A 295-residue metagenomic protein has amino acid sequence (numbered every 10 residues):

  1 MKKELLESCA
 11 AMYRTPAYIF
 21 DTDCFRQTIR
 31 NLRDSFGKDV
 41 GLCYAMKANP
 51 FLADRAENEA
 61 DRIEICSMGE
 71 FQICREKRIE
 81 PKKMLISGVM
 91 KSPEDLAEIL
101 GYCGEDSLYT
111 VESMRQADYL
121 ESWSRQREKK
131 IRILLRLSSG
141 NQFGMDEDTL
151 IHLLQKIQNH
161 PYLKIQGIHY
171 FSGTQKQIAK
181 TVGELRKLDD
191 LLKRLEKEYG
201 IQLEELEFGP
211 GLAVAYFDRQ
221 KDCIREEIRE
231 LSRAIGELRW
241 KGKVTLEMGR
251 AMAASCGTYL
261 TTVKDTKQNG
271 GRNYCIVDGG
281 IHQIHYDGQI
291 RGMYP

Functional and structural regions predicted by a protein language model:
E4-P16: Generic N-terminal amphipathic, Lys/Arg-enriched alpha-helix
L5, E230, K243-P295: Charged (often Lys/Glu-rich) extended helix/loop segments that serve as interaction or gating elements
Y13-T22, L42-C43: A glycine-/small-polar-enriched, mobile loop at the entrance of the PLP active site in fold-type I
D39-E205, E230, A234, K267: Active-site-proximal beta-alpha core segment in soluble small-molecule metabolic enzymes
L137-S139, S172-K176, P210-V214, R250-M252 (+2 more regions): Glycine-rich beta-alpha junction loops
I178-E184, A215-E227, A254-D265: Short glycine/threonine-rich loop-to-helix capping motif typified by GTGT followed within a few residues by an Asp-Pro
K187-M248: Acidic, glycine-rich loop-and-beta core segments that form the ion-binding/anion-interacting portion of active sites
